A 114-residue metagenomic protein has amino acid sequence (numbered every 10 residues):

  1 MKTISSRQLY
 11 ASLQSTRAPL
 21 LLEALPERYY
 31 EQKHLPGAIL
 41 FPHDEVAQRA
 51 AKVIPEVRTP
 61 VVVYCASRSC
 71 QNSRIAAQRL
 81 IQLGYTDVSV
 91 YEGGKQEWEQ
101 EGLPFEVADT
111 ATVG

Functional and structural regions predicted by a protein language model:
M1-L20, A24-V63, S67-G114: Rhodanese-like catalytic fold shared by cysteine-dependent sulfurtransferases and DSP/PTP-type phosphatases
